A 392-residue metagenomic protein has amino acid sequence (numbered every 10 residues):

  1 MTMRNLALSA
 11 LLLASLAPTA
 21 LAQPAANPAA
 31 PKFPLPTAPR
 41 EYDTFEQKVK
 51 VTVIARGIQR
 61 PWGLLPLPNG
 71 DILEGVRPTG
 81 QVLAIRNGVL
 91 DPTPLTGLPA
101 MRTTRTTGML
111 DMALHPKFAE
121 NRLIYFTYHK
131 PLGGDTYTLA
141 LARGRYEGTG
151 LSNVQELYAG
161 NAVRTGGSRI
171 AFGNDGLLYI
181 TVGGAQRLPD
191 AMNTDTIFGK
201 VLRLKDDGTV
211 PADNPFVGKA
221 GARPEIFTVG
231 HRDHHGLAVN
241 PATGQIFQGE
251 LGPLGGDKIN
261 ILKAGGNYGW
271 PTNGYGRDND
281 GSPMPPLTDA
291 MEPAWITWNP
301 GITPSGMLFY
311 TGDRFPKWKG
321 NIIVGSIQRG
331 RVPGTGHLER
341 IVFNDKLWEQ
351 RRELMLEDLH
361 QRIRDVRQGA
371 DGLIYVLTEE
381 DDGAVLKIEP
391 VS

Functional and structural regions predicted by a protein language model:
M1-A10: Bacterial N-terminal signal peptides that target proteins for export
S9-P18: Bacterial N-terminal signal peptides
Q23-L188, G236-V239, G244-Q248, G252 (+2 more regions): Acidic, Gly/Ser/Thr-rich repeat motifs that build Ca2+-stabilized beta-propeller blades
P94-T107, V154-G166, D206-F227, W270-N299 (+1 more regions): Surface-exposed loop and turn segments in beta-propeller and other repeat-based domains that flank or scaffold
L139-G148, T194-D207, I261-K263, L338-V342: Beta-propeller blade signature
G183-R187, G218-A222, D233, A242 (+1 more regions): Flexible glycine/proline-enriched surface loops and loop-helix/loop-strand junctions
A222-K258, K263: Repeat-solenoid scaffold signature
L347-A370: Conserved blade-ending motifs and adjacent loop-strand segments that build the rim/top face of beta-propeller domains
